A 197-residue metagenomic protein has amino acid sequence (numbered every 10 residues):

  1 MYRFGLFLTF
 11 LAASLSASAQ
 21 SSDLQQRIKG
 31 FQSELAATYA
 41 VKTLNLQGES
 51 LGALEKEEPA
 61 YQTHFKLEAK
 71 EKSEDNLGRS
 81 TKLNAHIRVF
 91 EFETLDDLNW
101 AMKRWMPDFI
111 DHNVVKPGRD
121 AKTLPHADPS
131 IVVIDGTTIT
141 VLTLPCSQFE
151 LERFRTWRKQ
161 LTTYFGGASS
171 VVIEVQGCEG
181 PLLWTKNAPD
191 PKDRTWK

Functional and structural regions predicted by a protein language model:
M1-F4: Positively charged n-region of N-terminal signal peptides that target proteins for export
L6-T9, A17-H86, E91-K197: Soluble, non-membrane globular domain cores that form compact, hydrophobic packing and curved binding surfaces
